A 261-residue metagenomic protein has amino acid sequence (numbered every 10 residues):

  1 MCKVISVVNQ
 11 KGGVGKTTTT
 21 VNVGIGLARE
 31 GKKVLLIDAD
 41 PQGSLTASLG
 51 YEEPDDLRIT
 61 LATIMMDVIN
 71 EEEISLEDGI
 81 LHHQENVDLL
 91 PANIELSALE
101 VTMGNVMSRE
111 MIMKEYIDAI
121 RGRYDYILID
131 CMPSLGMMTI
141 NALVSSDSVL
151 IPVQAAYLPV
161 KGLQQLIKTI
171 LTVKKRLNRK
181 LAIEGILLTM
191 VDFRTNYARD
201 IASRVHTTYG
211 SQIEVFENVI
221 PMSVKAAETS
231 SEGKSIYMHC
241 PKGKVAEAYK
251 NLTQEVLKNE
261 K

Functional and structural regions predicted by a protein language model:
M1-K261: P-loop NTP-binding core
